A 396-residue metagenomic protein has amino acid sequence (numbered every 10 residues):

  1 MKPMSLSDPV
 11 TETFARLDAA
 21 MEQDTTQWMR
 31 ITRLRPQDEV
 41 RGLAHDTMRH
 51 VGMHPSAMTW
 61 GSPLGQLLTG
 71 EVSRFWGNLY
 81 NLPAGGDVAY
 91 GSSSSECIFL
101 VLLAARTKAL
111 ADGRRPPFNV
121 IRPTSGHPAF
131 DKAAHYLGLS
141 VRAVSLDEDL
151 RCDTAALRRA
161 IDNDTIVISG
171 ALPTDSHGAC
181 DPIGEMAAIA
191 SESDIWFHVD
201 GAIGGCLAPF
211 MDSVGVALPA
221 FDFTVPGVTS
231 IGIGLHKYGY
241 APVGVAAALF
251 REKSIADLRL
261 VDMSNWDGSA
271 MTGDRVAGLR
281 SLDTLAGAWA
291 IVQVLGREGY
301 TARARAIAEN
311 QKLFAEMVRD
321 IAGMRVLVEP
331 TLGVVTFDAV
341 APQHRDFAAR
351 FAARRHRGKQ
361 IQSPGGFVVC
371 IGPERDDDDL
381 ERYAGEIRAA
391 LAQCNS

Functional and structural regions predicted by a protein language model:
M1-G85, F367: N-terminal entrance/gating region of PLP-dependent enzymes' catalytic architecture
R74, S363-S396: PLP-dependent enzyme catalytic core of the Aspartate aminotransferase-like
A84-G85, L327-V334, Q362-F367: Short Gly/Ser/Thr- and Asp/Glu-enriched loop/turn motifs at secondary-structure junctions
A89-L260: Conserved PLP-enzyme active-site core in the AAT-like
A134, A190, V318-R319, F351: A generic structural signal for well-ordered alpha-helical segments
S213-E329: Active-site C-terminal subdomain of aminotransferase-like
G323-A352, P373: Conserved PLP-binding catalytic core of the aspartate aminotransferase-like
F347-R354, Y383-R388: Short amphipathic alpha-helices in soluble, non-transmembrane regions that often serve as interface/regulatory elements
